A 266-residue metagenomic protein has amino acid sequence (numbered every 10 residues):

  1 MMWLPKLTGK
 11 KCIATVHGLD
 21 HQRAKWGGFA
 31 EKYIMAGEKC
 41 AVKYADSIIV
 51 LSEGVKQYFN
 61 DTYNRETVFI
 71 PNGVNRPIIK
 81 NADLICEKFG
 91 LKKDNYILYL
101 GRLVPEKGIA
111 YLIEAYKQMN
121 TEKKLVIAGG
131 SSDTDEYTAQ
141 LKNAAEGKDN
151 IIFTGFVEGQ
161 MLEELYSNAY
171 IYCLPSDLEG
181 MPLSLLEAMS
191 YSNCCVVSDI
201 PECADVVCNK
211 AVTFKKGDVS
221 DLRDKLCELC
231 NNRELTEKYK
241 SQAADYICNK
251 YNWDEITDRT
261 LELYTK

Functional and structural regions predicted by a protein language model:
L7, E31-I48: Membrane-proximal helix-turn-helix segments that form the acceptor-binding/catalytic region of lipid-linked
G54, G73: Carbohydrate-associated surface elements
N95, Y99, V104-Q118, A139: A conserved mid-protein helix/loop that constitutes part of the nucleotide-sugar donor-binding site
T138-V157: Nucleotide-activated donor-binding/catalytic signature segment of Leloir-type glycosyltransferases, i.e., the conserved
F156-V157, E164-A169: Short alpha-helical donor nucleotide-sugar binding micro-motif in glycosyltransferases
D177: Aromatic "clamp/platform" in nucleotide-sugar-dependent glycosyltransferases that forms part of the donor/acceptor
C194-V197: Short hydrophobic beta-strand element within catalytic cores of glycosyltransferases and related nucleotide-activated
A211-V219, E228-R233: Conserved acidic donor-binding segment of nucleotide-sugar-dependent glycosyltransferases
